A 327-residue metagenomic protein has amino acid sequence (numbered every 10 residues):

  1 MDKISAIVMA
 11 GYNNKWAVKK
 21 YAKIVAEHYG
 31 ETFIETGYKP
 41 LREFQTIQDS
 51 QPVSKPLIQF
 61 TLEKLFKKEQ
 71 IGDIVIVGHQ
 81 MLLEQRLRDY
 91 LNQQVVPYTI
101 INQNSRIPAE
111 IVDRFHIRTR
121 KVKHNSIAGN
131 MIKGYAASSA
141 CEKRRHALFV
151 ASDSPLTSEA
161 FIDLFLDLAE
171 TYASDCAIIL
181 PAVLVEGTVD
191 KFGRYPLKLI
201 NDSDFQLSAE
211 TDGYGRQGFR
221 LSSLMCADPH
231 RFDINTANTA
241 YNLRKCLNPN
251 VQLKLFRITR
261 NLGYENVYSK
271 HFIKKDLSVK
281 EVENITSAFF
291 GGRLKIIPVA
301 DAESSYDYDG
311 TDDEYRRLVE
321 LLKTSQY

Functional and structural regions predicted by a protein language model:
M1-R42: N-terminal nucleotide-binding beta1-loop-alpha1 segment
K3, N14-K15, K55-R145, K275-V279: Conserved N-terminal catalytic core of the sugar/cofactor nucleotidyltransferase
A6-N14, Q103-R106, A182, D228: Short loop/turn segments at strand-loop or loop-helix junctions that form parts of catalytic or ligand-binding pockets
A6-V8, I76, F149, I178-L180: Structural beta-sheet core signal
P40-E43, S50-T61: Conserved alpha-helical elements of sugar-nucleotide-dependent glycosyltransferases
R144-P155: Short beta-strand-to-loop acidic/aromatic patch adjacent to the donor-nucleotide binding site
T157-F289, P298-S304: Conserved core of the sugar-phosphate nucleotidyltransferase
E281, I285-A300, S305-Y327: Left-handed beta-helix
